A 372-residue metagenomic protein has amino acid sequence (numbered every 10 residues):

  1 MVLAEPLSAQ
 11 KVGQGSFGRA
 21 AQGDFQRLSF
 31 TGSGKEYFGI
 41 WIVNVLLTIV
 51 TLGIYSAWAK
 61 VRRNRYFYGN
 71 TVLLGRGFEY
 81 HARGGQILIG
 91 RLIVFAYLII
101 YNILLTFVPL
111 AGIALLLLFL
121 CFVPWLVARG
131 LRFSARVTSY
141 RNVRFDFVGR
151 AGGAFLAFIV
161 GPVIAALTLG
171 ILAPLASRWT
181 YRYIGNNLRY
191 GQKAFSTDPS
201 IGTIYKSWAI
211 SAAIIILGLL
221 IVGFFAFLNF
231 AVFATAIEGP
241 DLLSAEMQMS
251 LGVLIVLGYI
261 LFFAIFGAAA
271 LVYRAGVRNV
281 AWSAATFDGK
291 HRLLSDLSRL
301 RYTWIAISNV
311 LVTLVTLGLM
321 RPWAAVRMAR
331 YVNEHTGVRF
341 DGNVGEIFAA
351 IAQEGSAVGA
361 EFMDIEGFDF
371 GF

Functional and structural regions predicted by a protein language model:
V2-P6, K60, Y101-F119, G218-A270 (+3 more regions): Membrane-helix interface segments in multi-pass membrane proteins
L3-V43, W58-L92, R129-F158, A176-S211 (+2 more regions): Membrane-interface extramembranous regions at the lipid-water interface
Y37, W41, V45, I49 (+15 more regions): Alpha-helical transmembrane spans of integral membrane proteins, capturing the lipid-embedded, hydrophobic core of TM
I49-R63, F107-V137, A166-N187, Q248-A281 (+2 more regions): Selective recognition of hydrophobic, aromatic-rich stretches within alpha-helical transmembrane segments of polytopic
A96-A111, F147-V160, I171-W179, I215-F233 (+2 more regions): Alpha-helical membrane-embedding segments and immediately adjacent membrane-interface amphipathic helices
P124, R144-L271, A275-G276: Long, contiguous internal "core" modules enriched in hydrophobic/ aromatic residues
T313, N343-F372: Short hydrophobic helical membrane-anchoring segments positioned at the boundary with long low-complexity
